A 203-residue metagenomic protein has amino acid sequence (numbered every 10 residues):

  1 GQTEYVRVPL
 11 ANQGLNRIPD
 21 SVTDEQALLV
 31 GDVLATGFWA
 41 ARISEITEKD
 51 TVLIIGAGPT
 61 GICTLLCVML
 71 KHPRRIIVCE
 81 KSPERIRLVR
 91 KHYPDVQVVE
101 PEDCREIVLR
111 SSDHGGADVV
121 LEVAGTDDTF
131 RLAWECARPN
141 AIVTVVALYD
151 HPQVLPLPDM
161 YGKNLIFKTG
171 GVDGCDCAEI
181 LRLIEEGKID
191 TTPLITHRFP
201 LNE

Functional and structural regions predicted by a protein language model:
G1-L15: Glycine-rich phosphate/adenylate-binding loop and adjacent beta-alpha elements of nucleotide- or dinucleotide-binding
R17-E102: Mid-domain Rossmann-like dinucleotide-binding core that forms the NAD(H)/NADP(H) cofactor-binding site
T51, A141-I142, I166: Short glycine-centered segments of the SAM/dcSAM-binding site in methyltransferase folds
C79, V146, G170: The conserved SAM/SAH-binding core of class I Rossmann-like methyltransferase domains, concentrating on the hydrophobic
R110, H114, Y149-H197: C-terminal substrate-binding/catalytic core of Rossmann-like NAD(P)-dependent dehydrogenases/reductases
L121: N-terminal Rossmann-like NAD(P) cofactor-binding module of classical short-chain dehydrogenase/reductase
A124-G125, A147-L148: Short glycine-/small-residue-rich Rossmann-like dinucleotide-binding loops
A137-R138: Helix-to-beta-strand junctions that scaffold the AdoMet/dcAdoMet cofactor pocket in Class I SAM-dependent enzymes
